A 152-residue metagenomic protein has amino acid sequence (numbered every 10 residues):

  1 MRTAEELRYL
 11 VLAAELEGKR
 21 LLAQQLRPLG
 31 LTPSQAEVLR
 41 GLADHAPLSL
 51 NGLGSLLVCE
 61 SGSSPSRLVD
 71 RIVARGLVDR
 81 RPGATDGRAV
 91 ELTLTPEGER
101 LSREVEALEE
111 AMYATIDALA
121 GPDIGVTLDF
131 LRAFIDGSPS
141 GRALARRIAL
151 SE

Functional and structural regions predicted by a protein language model:
M1, P122-E152: C-terminal regulatory/oligomerization modules of transcriptional regulators
M1-L29, L77, E91-L92, P96: N-terminal leader segment of winged-helix/HTH proteins
T3-L7, S61, A120-I124: Residue-level recognition of alpha-helical structural elements
L7-L10, A14, L68, L101 (+1 more regions): Amphipathic alpha-helix face/heptad-repeat signature
A14, G18, L57, L101-A120 (+1 more regions): Alpha-helical linker/hinge and terminal dimerization helices associated with HTH transcriptional regulators
R20-S61: N-terminal helix-turn-helix DNA-binding core of bacterial DNA-binding proteins
S64-P65: Helix-turn-helix DNA-binding helix
D70-D129: Charged, amphipathic alpha-helical coiled-coil/dimerization segments
